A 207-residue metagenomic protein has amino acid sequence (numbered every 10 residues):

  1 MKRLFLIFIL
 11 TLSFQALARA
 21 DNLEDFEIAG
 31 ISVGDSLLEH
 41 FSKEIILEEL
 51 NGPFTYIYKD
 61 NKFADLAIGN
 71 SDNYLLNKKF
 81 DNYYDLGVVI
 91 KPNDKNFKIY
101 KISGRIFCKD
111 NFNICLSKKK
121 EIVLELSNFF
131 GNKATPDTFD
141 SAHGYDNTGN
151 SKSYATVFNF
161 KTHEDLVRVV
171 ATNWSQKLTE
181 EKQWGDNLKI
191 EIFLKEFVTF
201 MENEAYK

Functional and structural regions predicted by a protein language model:
L4-Q15: Sec-dependent N-terminal signal peptides
I9, L23, D94-F97: Sequence-level motif detector for i,i+2 pairs with an aromatic at +2
R19-I68, K101-K207: Non-cytosolic coordination micro-motifs
S71-Y100: Compositionally biased P/S/T/G-rich terminal and signal peptide-adjacent segments that lie outside catalytic cores
